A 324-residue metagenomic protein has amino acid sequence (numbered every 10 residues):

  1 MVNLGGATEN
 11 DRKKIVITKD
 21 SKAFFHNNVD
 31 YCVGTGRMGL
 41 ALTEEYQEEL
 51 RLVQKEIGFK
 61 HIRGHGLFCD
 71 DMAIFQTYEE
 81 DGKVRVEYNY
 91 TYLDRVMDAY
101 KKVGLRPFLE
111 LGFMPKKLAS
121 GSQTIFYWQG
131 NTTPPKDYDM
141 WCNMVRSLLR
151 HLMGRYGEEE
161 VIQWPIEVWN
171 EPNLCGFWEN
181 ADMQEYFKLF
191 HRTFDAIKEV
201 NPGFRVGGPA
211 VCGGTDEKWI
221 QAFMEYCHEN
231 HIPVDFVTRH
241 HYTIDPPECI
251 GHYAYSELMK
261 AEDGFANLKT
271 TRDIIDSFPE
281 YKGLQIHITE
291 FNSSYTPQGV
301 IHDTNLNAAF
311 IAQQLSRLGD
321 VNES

Functional and structural regions predicted by a protein language model:
M1-K60, H65: Mature N-terminal, pre-catalytic/accessory segment of carbohydrate-active enzymes
T18-K19, L40-Q54, S147, H151 (+2 more regions): Short, acidic/polar
F25, V86-N89, L93, D216 (+3 more regions): Active-site-proximal structural scaffolding
G36, N170-P172, N292: Short, histidine-centered active-site or binding-site loop motifs used for metal coordination, general acid-base
E44, S120, W219, P297-V300: A short acidic (Asp/Glu
L50-V86, I274-S277, G283-I301: Long, low-complexity, intrinsically disordered polar/charged segments
I57-M259: Substrate-binding cleft and catalytic face of glycoside hydrolase catalytic domains, especially the flexible beta-alpha
A254-S324: Catalytic-core region of carbohydrate-active enzymes that cleave or remodel glycosidic bonds
